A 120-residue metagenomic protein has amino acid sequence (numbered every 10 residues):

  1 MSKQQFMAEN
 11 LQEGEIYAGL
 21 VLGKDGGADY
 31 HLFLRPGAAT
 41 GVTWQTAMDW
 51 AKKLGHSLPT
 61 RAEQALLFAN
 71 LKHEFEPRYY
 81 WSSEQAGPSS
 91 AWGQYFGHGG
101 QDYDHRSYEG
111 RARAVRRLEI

Functional and structural regions predicted by a protein language model:
M1-H56, S90-G93, H98, H105-R106 (+1 more regions): Extracellular adhesion/carbohydrate-recognition regions
R61-I120: C-terminal, surface-exposed recognition/capping segments
